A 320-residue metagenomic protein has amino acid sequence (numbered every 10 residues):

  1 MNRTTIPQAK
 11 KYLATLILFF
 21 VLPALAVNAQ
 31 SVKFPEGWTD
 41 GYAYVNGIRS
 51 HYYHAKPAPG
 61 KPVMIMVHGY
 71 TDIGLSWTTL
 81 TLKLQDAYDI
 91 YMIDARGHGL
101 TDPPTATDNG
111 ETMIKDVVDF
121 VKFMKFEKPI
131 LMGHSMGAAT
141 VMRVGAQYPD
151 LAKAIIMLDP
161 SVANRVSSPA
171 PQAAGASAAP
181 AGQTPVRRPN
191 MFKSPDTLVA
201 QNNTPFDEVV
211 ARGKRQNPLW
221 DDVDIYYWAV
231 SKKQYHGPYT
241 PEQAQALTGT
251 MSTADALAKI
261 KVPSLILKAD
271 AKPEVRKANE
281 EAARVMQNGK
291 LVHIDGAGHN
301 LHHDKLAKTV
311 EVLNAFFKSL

Functional and structural regions predicted by a protein language model:
N2-P62, A87-Y88, E127, R215-P218 (+2 more regions): Alpha/beta-hydrolase fold catalytic core
N46-I48, Y53, A95-M132, M136 (+1 more regions): Active-site loop/oxyanion-hole signature of alpha/beta-hydrolase fold enzymes
I48, H54-L100: Conserved HGGG/HGGXW glycine-rich cap/lid loop of the alpha/beta-hydrolase fold
G74-L82, L100-P103, A139, R165-V166 (+2 more regions): Short N-terminal helix/helix-N-cap motif within the alpha/beta-hydrolase-1
E127-P171: Conserved hydrolase catalytic core segment
I155-A200: Flexible "cap/lid" loop of the alpha/beta hydrolase fold
S231-R284: Conserved serine/cysteine hydrolase catalytic core
G289-L320: Catalytic active-site module of serine/aspartate enzymes centered on a nucleophile-bearing elbow/loop
